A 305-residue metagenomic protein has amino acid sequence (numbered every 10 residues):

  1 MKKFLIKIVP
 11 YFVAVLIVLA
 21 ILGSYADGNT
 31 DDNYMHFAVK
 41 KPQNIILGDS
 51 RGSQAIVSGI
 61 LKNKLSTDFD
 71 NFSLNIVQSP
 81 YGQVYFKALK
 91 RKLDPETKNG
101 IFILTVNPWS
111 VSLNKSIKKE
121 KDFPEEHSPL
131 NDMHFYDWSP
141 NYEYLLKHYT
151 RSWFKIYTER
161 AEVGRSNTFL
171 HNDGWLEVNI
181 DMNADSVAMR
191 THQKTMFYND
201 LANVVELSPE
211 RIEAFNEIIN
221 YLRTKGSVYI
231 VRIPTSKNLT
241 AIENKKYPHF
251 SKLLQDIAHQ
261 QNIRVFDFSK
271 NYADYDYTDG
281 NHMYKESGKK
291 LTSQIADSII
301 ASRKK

Functional and structural regions predicted by a protein language model:
I6-S24: Hydrophobic membrane-insertion alpha-helices, especially the h-region of bacterial N-terminal signal peptides
A26-Q43: Alpha-helical transmembrane signal-anchor/signal-peptide segments
I45-G48: Short hydrophobic beta-strand that contains or immediately precedes a catalytic carboxylate
R51-N141: Membrane-embedded segments
K119-K225: Secreted/periplasmic serine-hydrolase-like ester/acetyl group-modifying domain
D181, I218-E243: Active-site segments of SGNH/GDSL-like serine hydrolases that catalyze O-acetyl group transfer/hydrolysis on lipids
T240, N244-K305: Long, positively charged, glycine-interspersed low-complexity recognition regions
